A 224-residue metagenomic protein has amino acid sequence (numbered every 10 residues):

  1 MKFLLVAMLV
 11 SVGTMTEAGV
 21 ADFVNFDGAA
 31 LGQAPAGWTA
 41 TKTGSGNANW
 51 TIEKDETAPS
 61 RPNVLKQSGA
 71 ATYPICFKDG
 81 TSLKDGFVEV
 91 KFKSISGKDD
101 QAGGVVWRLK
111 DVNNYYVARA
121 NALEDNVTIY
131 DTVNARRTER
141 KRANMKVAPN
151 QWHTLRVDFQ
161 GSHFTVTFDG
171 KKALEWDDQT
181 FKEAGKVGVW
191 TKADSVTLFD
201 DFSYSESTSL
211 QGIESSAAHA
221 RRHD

Functional and structural regions predicted by a protein language model:
F3-V12: Sec-dependent N-terminal signal peptides
A18-T43, D200-D201, L210-D224: Extracellular carbohydrate-recognition regions
V20, L31, Q67-V133, K192: Secretory/extracellular carbohydrate-interaction modules and structurally similar beta-sandwich "look-alikes"
F26, V88-V90, N150-F168: Short tryptophan-centered beta-strand motifs in secreted/extracellular beta-sheet-rich domains of glycan-recognition
Q33-V64, G69-T72: Extracellular glycan-recognition surfaces and repeat-rich motifs
V133-T154: Short, aromatic/His-centered strand-loop micro-motif at the edge of beta-sheets
T167-G188: Short, solvent-exposed beta-strand-to-loop segments that form ligand-recognition rims of beta-rich domains
T191-D201: Extracellular carbohydrate recognition
